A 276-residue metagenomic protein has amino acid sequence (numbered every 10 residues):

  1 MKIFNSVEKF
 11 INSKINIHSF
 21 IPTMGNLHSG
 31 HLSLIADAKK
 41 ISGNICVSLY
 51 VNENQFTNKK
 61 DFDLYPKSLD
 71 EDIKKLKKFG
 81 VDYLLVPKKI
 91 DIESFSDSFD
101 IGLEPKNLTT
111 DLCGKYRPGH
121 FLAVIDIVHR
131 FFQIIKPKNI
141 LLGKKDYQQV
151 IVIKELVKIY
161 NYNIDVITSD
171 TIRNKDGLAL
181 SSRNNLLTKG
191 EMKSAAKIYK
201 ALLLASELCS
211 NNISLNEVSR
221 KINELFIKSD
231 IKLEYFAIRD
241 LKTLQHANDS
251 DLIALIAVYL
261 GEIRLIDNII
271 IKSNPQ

Functional and structural regions predicted by a protein language model:
K2-I231, R239, T243, E262 (+1 more regions): Nucleotidyltransferase catalytic core that binds NTPs
F4, H246, I253-Q276: Short, basic/aromatic-enriched C-terminal tail that caps enzymatic domains
N44, D251-I253: Structural motif
K200, F236, L255-A257: Long, charged alpha-helical interface segments
S229, N248-S250: A structural signal for short secondary-structure junctions
I238-R239, L252: Charge-patterned, long linear interaction tracts outside catalytic cores
